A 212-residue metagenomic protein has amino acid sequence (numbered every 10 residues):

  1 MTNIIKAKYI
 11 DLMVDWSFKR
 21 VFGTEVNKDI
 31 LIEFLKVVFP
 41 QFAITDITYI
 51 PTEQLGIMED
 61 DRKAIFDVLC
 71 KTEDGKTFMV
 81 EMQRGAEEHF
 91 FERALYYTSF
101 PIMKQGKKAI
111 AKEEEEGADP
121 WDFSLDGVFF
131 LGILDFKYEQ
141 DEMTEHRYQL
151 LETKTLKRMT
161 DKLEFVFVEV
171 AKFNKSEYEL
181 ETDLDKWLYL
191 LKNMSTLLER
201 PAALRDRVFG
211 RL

Functional and structural regions predicted by a protein language model:
M1-L212: Elongated, amphipathic alpha-helical interaction scaffolds
